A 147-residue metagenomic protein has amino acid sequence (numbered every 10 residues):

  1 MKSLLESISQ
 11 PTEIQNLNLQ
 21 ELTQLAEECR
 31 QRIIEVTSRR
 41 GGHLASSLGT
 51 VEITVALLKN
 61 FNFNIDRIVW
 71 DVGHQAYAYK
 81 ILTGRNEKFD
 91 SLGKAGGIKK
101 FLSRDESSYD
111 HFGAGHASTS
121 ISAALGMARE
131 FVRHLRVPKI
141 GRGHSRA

Functional and structural regions predicted by a protein language model:
M1-V36: Cofactor-/ligand-binding subdomain signature composed of acidic, glycine-rich, tryptophan-containing flexible loops
Q10-E13, I34-G42, E106-G113: Glycine- and acidic
L17, V36-T37, A56, I140: Compositionally biased, intrinsically disordered low-complexity segments
H43-A147: Cofactor-binding active-site loop characterized by glycine-rich and histidine/acidic residues
